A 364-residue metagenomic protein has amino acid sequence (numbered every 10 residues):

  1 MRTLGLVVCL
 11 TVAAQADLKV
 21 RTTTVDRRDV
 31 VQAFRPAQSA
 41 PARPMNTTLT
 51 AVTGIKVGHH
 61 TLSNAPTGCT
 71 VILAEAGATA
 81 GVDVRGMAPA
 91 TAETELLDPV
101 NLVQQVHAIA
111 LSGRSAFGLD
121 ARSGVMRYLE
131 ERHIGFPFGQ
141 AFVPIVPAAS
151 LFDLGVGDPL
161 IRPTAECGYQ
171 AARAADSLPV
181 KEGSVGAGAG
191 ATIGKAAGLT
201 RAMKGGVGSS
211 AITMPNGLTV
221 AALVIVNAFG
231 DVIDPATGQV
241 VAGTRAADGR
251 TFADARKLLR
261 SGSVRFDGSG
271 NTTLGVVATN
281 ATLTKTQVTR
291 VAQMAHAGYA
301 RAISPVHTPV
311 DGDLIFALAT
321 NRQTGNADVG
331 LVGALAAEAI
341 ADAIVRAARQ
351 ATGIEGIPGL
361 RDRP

Functional and structural regions predicted by a protein language model:
R2, L10-D17, Q32-A33, P41: Intrinsic, low-complexity polybasic segments
D17-K19, D26-D29: Intrinsically disordered, low-complexity polyampholyte segments enriched for Lys and acidic residues
V20-R21, P36-A40, P44: Short, low-complexity intrinsically disordered segments enriched in A/P/G/S/L with frequent Arg, especially at protein
R43-A116, D120, E131-P364: A structural signal for small-residue-enriched, beta-sheet-centric alpha/beta enzyme cores and oligomeric scaffold folds
